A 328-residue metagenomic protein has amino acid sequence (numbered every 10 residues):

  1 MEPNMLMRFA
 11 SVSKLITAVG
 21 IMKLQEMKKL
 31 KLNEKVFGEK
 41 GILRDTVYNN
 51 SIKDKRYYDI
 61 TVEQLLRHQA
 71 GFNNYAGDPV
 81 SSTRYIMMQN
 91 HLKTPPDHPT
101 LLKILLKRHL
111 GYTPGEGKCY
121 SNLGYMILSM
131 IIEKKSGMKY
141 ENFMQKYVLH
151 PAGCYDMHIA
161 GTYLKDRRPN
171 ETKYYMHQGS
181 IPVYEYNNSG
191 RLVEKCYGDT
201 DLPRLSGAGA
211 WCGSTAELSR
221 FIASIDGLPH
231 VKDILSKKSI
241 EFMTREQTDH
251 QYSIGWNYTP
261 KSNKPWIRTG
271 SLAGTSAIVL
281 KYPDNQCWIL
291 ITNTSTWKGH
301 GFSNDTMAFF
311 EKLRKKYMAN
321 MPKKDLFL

Functional and structural regions predicted by a protein language model:
M1-Q64, Y112-S121, S206, W288-I289: Short active-site loop at a secondary-structure junction that contains or immediately precedes the catalytic residue(s)
K28-L32, M138, L228-I234, M321 (+1 more regions): Surface-exposed helix-capping loop/turn segments at secondary-structure junctions
Y48-P265: Short, surface-exposed loop or secondary-structure junction motifs that flank catalytic or metal-binding residues
S262, W297-L328: Short, gly/Ser/Thr-rich active-site loops of penicillin-recognizing serine hydrolases
K264-W266, Q286-C287: Hydrophobic residues embedded in beta-strands of well-ordered beta-sheets
S276-L280, N285-K298: Short, well-ordered beta-strand elements
